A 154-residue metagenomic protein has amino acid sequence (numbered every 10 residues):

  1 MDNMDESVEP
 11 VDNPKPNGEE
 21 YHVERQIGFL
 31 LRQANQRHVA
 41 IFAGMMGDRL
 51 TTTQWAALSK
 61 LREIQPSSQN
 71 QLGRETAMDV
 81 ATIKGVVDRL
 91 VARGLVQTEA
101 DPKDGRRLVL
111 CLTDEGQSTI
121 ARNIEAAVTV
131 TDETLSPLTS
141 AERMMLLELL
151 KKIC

Functional and structural regions predicted by a protein language model:
M1, N13, A81-T82, A141: Generic N-terminal leader/processing signal
M1-D48, R93-L95, L112: N-terminal leader segment of winged-helix/HTH proteins
M4-S7, A81, R106: Intrinsically disordered, low-complexity regions of eukaryotic proteins
E20-H22, F29-R32, Q36-T82: N-terminal helix-turn-helix DNA-binding core of bacterial DNA-binding proteins
Q26, T53, A57-P66, N70-G73 (+5 more regions): Generic alpha-helical hydrophobic packing signal
V39, D88-K151: Charged, amphipathic alpha-helical coiled-coil/dimerization segments
G85: Conserved alpha-helix in the HATPase_c
